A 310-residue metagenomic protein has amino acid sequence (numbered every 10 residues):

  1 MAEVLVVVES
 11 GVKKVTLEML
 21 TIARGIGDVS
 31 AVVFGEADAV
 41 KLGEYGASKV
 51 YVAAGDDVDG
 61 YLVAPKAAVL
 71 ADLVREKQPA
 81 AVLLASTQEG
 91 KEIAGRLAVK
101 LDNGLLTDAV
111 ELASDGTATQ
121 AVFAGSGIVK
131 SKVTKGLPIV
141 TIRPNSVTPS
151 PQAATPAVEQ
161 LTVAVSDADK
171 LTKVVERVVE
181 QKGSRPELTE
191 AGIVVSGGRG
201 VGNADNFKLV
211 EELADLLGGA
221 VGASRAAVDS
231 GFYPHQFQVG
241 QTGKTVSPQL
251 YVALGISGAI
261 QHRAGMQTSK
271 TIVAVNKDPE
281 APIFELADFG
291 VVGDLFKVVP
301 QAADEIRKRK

Functional and structural regions predicted by a protein language model:
M1-K310: N-terminal glycine-rich FAD/FM-binding segment characteristic of electron-transfer flavoproteins
